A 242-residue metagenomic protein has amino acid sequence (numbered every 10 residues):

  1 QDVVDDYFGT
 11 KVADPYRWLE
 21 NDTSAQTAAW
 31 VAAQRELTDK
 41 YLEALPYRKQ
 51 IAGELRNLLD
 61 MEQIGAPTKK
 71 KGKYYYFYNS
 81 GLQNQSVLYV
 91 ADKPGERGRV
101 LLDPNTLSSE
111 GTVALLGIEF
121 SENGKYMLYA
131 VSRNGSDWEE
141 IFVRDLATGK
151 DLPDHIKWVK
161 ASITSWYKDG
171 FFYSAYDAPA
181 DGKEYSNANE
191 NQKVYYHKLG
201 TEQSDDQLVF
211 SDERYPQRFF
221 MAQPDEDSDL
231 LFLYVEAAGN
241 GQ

Functional and structural regions predicted by a protein language model:
Q1-Q242: Beta-propeller folds
